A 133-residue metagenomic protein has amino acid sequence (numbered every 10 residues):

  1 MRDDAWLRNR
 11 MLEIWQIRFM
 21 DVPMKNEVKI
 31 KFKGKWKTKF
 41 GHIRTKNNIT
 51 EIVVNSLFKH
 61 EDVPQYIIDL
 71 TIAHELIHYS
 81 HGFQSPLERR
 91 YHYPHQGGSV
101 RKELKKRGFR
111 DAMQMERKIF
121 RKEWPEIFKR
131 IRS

Functional and structural regions predicted by a protein language model:
M1-D69, Y79-S133: Active-site-proximal or metal-binding-adjacent scaffold patches in catalytic folds
